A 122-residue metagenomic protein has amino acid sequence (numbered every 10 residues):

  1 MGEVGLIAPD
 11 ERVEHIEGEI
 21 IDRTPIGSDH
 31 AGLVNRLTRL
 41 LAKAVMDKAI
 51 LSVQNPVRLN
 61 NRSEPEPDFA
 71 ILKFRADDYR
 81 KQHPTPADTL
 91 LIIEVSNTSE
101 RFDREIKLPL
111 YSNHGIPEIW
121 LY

Functional and structural regions predicted by a protein language model:
M1-Y122: Gly/Pro/Ser/Thr-rich low-complexity, intrinsically disordered segments predominantly at protein N-termini
